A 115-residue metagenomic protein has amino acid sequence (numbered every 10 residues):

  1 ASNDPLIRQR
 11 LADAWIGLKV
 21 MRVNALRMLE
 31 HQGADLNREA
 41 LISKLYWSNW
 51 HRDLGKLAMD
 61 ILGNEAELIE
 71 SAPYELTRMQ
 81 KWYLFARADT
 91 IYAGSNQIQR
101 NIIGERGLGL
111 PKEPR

Functional and structural regions predicted by a protein language model:
A1-R115: Alpha-helical interface subdomain recognition
